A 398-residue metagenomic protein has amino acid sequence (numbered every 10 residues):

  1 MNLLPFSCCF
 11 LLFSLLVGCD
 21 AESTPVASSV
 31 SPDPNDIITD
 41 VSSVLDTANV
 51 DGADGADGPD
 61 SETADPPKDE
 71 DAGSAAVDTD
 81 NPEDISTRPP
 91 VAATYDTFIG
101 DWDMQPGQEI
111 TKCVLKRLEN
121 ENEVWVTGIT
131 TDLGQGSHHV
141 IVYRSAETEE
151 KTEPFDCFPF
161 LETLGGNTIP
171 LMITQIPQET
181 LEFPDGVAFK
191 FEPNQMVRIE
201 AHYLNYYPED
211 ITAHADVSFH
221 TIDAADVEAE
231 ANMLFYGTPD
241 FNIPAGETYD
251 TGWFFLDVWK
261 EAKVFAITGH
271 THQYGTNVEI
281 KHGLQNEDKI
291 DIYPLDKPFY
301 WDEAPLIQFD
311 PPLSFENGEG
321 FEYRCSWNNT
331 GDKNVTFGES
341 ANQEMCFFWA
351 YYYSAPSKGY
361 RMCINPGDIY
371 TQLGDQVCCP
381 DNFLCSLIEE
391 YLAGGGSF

Functional and structural regions predicted by a protein language model:
M1-V17: Sec-dependent bacterial lipoprotein signal peptides
C19-T87: Ser/Thr-rich, Pro/Gly/Ala-heavy low-complexity intrinsically disordered linkers and tails of secreted extracellular
P82-F398: Beta-strand-centric surfaces of beta-sandwich/beta-rich domains
